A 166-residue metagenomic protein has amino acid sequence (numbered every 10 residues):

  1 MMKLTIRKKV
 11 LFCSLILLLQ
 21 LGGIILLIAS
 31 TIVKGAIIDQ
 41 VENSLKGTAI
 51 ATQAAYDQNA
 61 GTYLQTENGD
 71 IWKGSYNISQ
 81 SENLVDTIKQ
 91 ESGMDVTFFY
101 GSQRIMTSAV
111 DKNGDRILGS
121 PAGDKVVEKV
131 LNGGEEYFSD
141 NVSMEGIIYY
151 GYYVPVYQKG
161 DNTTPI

Functional and structural regions predicted by a protein language model:
K3, I148: Beta-strand residues that line the small-molecule/cofactor-binding core of sensory signal-transduction domains
I6-I32: Extreme N-terminal signal-anchor transmembrane helix of membrane signaling/transducer proteins, especially in bacteria
I38: Short conserved active-site loop signatures built around small residues
N43, G47-N59, V85-M106, E135-E136: Short N-terminal helix-loop-first-beta-strand/juxtamembrane motif that initiates sensory/input modules
T48, Y150-I166: Short, hydrophobic beta-strand elements of compact beta-sandwich sensory domains
G61-W72, Y76, F99: Alpha-helical transmembrane helix bundles of large polytopic membrane transport and channel proteins
S79-G93, S108-G146: Extracytoplasmic/periplasmic sensor domains and loops in membrane signaling proteins
S102, G146, G160-D161: Residue-level detection of beta-strand-connecting loop/turn positions
